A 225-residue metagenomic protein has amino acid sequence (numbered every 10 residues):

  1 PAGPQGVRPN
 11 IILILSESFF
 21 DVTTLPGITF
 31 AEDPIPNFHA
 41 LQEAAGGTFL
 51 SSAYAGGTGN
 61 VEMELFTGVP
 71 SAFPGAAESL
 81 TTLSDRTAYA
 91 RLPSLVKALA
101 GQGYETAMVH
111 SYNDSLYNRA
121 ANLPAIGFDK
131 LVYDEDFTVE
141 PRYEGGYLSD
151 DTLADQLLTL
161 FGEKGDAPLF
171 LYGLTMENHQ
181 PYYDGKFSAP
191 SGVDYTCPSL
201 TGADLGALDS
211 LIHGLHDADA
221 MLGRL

Functional and structural regions predicted by a protein language model:
A2-P9, L13-S16, D21-L225: Solvent-exposed soluble domains appended to multi-pass membrane proteins
